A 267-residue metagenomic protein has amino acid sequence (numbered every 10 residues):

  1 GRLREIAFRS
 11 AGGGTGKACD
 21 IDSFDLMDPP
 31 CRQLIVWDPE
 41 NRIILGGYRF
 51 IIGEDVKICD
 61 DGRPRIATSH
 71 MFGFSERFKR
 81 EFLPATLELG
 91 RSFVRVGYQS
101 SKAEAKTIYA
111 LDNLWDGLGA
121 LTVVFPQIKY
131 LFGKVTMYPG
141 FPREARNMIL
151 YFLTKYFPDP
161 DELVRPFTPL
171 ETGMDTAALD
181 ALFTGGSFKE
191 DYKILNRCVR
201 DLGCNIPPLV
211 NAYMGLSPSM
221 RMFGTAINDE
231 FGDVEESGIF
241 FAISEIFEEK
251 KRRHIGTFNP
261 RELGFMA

Functional and structural regions predicted by a protein language model:
G1-I52: Short amphipathic alpha-helix that is part of the acyltransferase structural core
I6, E40-R42, G53-V56, R95 (+2 more regions): Short loop/turn segments at secondary-structure transitions that flank enzyme active sites
A7-T15, P160, M220-F223, I246: Short secondary-structure junctions and interdomain/linker hinges
F24-I35, I58-C59, M220-R221, F231-S237 (+1 more regions): A short helix-loop-beta-strand connector motif used in the catalytic cores of GNAT acetyltransferases and, in some
C31, L45-G47, P84-L89, I128 (+1 more regions): Extracellular structured ligand-interaction cores
V36-D38, F50-I52, R91, G133 (+1 more regions): Hydrophobic side chains in beta-strands
D55-M220, G224-N228: Acyl-donor binding region in acyl/amide transferases
S237-A267: C-terminal non-catalytic accessory extensions
